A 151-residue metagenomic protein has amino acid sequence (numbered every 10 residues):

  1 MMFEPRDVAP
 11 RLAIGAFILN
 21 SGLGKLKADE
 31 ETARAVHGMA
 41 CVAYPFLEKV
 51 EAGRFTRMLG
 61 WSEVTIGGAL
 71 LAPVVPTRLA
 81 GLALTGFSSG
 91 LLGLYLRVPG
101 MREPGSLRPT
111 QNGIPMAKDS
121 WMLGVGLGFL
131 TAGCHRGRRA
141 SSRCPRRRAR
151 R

Functional and structural regions predicted by a protein language model:
M1-R151: Short amphipathic, positively biased membrane-proximal segments that drive organelle/inner-membrane targeting
